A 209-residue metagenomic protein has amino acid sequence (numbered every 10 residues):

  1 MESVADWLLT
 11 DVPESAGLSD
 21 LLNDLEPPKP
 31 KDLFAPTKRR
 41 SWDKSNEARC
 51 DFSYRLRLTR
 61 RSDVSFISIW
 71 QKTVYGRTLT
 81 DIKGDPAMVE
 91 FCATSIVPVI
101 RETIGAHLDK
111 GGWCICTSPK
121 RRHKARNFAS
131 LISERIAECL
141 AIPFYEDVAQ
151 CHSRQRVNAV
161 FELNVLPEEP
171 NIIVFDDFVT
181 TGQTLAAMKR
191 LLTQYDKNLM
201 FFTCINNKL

Functional and structural regions predicted by a protein language model:
E2-L108, V148-P170, T181, N207-L209: Active-site-facing substrate-recognition patch
T94, P98, E134, R190: Replace "anionic and nucleotidyl ligands
D109-R122: Short glycine-rich phosphate-binding loop at a beta-alpha junction
K110-W113, E169-N171, K197: Short coil/turn segments at beta-strand junctions that form active-site/ligand-binding loops
C114-C116, E146-S153, D196-L209: ATP-dependent adenylation/pyrophosphate-handling site
H123-I173, T180-M188: Short, glycine/charge-rich flexible loops or terminal/linker lids adjacent to PRPP-binding catalytic cores
V179-N206: A cross-taxonomic marker for long C-terminal extensions/tails that follow the last structured domain
